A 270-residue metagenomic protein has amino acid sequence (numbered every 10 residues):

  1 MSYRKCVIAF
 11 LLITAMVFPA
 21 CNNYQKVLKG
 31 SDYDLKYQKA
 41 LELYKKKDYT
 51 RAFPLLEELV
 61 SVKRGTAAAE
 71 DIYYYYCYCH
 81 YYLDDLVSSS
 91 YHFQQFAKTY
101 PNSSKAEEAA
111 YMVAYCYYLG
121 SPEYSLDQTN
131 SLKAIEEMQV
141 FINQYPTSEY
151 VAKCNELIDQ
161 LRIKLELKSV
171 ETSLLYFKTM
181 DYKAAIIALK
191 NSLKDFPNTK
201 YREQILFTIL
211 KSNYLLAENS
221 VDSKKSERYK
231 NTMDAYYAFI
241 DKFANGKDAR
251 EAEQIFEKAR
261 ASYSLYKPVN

Functional and structural regions predicted by a protein language model:
S2-C6, V17-N270: Acidic, polar-rich low-complexity tracts and alpha-helical solenoid repeat scaffolds
V7-L12: Sec-dependent signal peptide hydrophobic core
